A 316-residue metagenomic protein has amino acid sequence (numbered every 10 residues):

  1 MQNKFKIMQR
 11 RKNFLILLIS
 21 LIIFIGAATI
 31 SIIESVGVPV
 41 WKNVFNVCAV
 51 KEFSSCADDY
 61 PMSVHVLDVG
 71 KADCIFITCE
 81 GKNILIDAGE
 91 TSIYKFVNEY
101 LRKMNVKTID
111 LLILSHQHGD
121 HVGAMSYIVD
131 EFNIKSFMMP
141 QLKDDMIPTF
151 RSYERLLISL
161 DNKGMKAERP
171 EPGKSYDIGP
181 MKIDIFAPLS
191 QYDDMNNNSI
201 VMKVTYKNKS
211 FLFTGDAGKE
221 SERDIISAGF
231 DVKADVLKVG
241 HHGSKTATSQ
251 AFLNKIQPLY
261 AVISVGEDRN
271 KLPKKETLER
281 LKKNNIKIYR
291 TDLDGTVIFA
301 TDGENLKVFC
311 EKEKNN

Functional and structural regions predicted by a protein language model:
Q2-N316: Non-globular, low-confidence helical/coil segments that flank catalytic cores
